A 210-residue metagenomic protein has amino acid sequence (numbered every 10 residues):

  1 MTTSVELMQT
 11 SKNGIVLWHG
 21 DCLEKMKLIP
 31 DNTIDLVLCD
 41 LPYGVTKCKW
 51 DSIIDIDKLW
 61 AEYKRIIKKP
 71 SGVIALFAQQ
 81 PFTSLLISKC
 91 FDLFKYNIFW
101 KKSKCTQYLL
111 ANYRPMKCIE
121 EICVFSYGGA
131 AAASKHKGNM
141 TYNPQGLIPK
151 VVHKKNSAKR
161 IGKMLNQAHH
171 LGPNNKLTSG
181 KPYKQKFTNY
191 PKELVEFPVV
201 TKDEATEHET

Functional and structural regions predicted by a protein language model:
T2-T210: Core catalytic lobe of class I
